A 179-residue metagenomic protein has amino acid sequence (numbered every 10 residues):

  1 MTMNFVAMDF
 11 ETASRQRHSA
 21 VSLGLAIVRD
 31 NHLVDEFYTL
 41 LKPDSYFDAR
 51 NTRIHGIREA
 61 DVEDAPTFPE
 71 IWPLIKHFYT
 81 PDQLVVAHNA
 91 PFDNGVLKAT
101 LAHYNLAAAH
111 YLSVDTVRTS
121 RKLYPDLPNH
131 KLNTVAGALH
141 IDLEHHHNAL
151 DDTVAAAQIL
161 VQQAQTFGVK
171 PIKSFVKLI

Functional and structural regions predicted by a protein language model:
M1-H110, P125, N129-H147: Conserved non-catalytic scaffold segment of RNase H-like nuclease domains
M1-T2, Q158-I179: Acidic two-metal-ion nuclease catalytic site recognized across multiple nuclease folds, prominently DnaQ/RNase D-T
A107-S120: Conserved beta-strand -> loop -> alpha-helix junction used to position metal-binding or nucleic-acid-contacting
R118-R121, G137, Q158-V161: Generic alpha-helical structural context detector
N148-V161: Acidic, divalent-metal-coordinating active-site segment for phosphoryl/phosphodiester hydrolysis, typified by short
